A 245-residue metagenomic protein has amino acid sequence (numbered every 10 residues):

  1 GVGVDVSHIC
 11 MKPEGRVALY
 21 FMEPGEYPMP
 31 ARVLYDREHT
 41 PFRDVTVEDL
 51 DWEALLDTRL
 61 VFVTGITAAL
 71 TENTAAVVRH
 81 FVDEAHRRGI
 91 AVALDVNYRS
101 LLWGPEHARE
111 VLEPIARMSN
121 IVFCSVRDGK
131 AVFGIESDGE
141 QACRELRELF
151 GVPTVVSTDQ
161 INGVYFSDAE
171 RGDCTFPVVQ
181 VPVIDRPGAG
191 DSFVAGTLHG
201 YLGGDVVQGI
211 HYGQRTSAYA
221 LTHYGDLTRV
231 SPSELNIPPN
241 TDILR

Functional and structural regions predicted by a protein language model:
G1, P24-P28, R109-L112, G172-C174 (+2 more regions): Short, hinge-like loop/turn segments at secondary-structure boundaries
G1-G65, I237-R245: Conserved N-terminal subdomain of the carbohydrate kinase-like
G1-S7, T40, D83, R87-I90 (+4 more regions): Generic secondary-structure signature for well-ordered alpha-helical cores
V6-S7, F21, V47-L50, A108-E110 (+3 more regions): A generic local structural motif
P13-E14, R99-S100, I161, L235: Conserved beta-strand edge residues that scaffold enzyme active sites
E53-A54, P114-I115, E148: Structural alpha-helical scaffold elements that stabilize or flank donor/cofactor-binding regions in carbohydrate
L60, I66-R144, P153, N162-G163: Conserved beta-alpha-beta core of the PfkB/ribokinase-like small-molecule kinase fold
D83-E84, E136-R245: Conserved phosphate-binding/catalytic region of the ribokinase-like
